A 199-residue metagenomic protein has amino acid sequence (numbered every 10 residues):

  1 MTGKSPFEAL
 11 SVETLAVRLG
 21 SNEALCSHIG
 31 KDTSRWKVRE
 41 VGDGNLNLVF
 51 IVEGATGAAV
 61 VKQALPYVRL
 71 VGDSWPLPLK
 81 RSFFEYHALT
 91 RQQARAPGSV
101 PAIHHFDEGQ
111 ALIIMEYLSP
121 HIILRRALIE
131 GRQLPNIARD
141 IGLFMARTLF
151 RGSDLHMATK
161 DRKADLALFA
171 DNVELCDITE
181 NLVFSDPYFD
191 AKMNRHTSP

Functional and structural regions predicted by a protein language model:
M1-L15, E116, K160-P199: Active-site catalytic-loop/activation-segment of kinase and kinase-like phosphoryl-transfer enzymes
M1-V38: Juxta-kinase regulatory segment immediately upstream of eukaryotic protein kinase catalytic domains
E23-L25, A64-V68, F150-M157, F189-P199: Short regulatory "switch" loops immediately downstream of catalytic or recognition motifs within protein catalytic
K31-G54: ATP-binding glycine-rich phosphate-binding loop
D32-W36, P76-F83, P199: Glycine-rich, flexible loop segments associated with nucleotide phosphate handling
W36, P101-A102, A164: Residue-level recognition of the N-termini of beta-strands and the immediately preceding loop/turn
G44, R81-Q93, D171-V183: A short, hydrophobic secondary-structure junction motif
F50-K160: ATP-binding pocket architecture of kinase catalytic cores
